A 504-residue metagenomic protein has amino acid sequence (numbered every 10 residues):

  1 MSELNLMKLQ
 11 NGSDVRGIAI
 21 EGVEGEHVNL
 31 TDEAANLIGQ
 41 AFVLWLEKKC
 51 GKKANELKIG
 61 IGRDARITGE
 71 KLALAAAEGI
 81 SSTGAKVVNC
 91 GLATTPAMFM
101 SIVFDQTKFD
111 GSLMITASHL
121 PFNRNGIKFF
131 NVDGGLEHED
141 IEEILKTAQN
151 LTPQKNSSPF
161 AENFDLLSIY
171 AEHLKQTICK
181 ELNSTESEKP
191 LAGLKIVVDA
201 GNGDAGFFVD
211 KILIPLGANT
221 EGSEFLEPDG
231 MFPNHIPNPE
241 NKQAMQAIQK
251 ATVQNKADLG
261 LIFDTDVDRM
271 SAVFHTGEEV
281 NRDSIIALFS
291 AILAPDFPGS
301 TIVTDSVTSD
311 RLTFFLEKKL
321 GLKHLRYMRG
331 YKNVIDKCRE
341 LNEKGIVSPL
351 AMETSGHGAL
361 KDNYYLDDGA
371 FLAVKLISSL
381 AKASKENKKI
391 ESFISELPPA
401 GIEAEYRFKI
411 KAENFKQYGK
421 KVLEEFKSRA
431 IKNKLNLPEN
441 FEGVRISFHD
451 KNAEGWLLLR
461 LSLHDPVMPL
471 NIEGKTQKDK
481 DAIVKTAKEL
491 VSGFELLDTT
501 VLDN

Functional and structural regions predicted by a protein language model:
M1-A76, S82-T83, P159-I196: An N-terminal, well-structured beta->alpha segment
D14, I61, M98, L113 (+11 more regions): Buried hydrophobic positions in well-ordered alpha/beta secondary-structure cores of metabolic enzymes
L44, K48, K52, K58-R124 (+1 more regions): N-terminal small/polar loop signature for handling phosphorylated ligands or for N-terminal nucleophile
I61-A65, V198-A200, F274, D362 (+1 more regions): Short glycine-centered, acidic/aromatic-flanked micro-motifs in structured strand/loop junctions that mark active-site
C90-G91, T95, K146-Q176, F274-T354 (+1 more regions): Proline/glycine-rich low-complexity loops and linkers
F122-T147, V273-F289, N363-V374: A short, gly/pro- and small-residue-rich
N123-T252: Gly/Ser/Thr-enriched, mixed-charge loops and adjacent short helices that form phosphate/oxyanion-binding elements
P298-N471, T476-N504: Phosphate-binding and adjacent anionic-ligand microenvironments
